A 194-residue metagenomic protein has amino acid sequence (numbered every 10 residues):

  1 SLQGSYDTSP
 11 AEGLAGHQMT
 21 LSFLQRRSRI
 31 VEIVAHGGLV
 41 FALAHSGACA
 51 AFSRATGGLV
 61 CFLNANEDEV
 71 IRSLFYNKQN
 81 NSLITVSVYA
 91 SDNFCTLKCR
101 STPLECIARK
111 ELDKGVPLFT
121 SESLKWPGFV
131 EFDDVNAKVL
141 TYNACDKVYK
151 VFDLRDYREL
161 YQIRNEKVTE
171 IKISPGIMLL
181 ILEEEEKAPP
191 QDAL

Functional and structural regions predicted by a protein language model:
S1-T56, S87-Y89, N93-V116, E183: Intrinsically disordered, low-complexity acidic/Ser/Thr/Pro-rich linker and tail segments in large eukaryotic scaffolds
Q18-L21, V60-F62, V116-L118, R158-Y161: A structural motif specific to WD40 beta-propellers
M19-I33, D68-Y76, L118-F132, E166-G176 (+1 more regions): Canonical WD40 repeat/beta-propeller blade segments in eukaryotic WD-repeat proteins
E32-V34, V40-A44, L83-D92, F132 (+4 more regions): Conserved beta-strand element within WD40/beta-propeller blades
A50, C61, N93-K98, Y149-K150 (+2 more regions): WD40 beta-propeller blade core
F52-R54, Y76, C95-T102, F132 (+3 more regions): Hydrophobic/aromatic beta-strand positions that recur at structurally equivalent sites within the blades
G58-L83, V88: Blade-loop segments of beta-propeller domains
Y142-L194: WD40 beta-propeller repeat blades
